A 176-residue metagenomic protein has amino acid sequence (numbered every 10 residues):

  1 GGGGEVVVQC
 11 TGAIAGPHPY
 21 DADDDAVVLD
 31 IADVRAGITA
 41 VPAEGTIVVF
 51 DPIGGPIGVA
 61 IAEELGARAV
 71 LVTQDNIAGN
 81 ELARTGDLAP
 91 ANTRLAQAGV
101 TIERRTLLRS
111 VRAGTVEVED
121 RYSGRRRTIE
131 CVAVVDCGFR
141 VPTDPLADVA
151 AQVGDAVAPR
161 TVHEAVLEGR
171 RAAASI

Functional and structural regions predicted by a protein language model:
G1, A96-L108: A conserved beta-strand/loop element that lines the FAD pocket in flavoprotein oxidoreductases
G1, C10-A83, E119-I176: Rossmann-like dinucleotide/flavin-binding elements
Y20-D24, N92-G99: Short, conserved catalytic or adaptor-binding loops enriched in Gly and charged residues
A83-P90: Alpha-helical protein-protein interaction modules
L108-R109, R121: Short polar/acidic secondary-structure junctions
S110-V111, Q152: Generic beta-strand structural signal
A113-V116: Short, hydrophobic/aromatic-rich segments at coil-to-beta transitions
